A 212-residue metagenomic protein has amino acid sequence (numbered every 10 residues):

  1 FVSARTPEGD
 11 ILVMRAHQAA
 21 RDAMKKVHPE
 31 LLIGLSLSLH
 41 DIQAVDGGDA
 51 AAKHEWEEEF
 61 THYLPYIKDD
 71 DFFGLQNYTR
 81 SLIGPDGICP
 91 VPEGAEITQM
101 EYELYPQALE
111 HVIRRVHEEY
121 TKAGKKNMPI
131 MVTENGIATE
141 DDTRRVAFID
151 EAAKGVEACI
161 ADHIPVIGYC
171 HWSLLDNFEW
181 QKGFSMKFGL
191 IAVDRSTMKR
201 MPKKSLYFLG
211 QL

Functional and structural regions predicted by a protein language model:
F1-L212: Non-catalytic scaffold segments within catalytic domains of secreted glycoside hydrolases
